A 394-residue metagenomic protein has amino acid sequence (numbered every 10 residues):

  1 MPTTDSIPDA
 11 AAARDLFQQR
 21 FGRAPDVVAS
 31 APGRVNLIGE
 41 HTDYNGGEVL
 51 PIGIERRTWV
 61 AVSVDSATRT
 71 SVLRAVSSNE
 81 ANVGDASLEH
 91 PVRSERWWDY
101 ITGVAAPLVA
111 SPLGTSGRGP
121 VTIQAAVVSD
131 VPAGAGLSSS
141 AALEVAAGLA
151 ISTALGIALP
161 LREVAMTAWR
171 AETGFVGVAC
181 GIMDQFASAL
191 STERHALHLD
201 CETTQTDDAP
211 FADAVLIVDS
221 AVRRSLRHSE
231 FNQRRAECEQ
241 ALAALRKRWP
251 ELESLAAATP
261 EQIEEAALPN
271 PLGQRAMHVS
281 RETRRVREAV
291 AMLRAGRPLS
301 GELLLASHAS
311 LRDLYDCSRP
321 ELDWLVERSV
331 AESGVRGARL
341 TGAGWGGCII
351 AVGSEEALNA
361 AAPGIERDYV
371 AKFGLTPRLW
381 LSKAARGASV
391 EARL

Functional and structural regions predicted by a protein language model:
M1-R34, I38, W59-S94, H198-G337 (+1 more regions): C-terminal nucleotide
M1-V28, R34-H41, E48, D85-D208 (+3 more regions): Gly/Ser-rich oxyanion-binding loop with an adjacent helix/lid that shapes the negatively charged ligand pocket
H41-Y44, I52-I54, T283: A short catalytic or substrate-binding loop motif that flags glycine-/basic-rich loops and adjacent residues that bind
G47-S66, S191: Structural signature of FAD isoalloxazine-binding scaffolds in flavoprotein oxidoreductases
I123-V127, L322, A338: A short glycine-rich, hydrophobically flanked beta-strand micro-motif that places a catalytic Asp/Glu for divalent metal
A141-A142, C348-V352: FabD-like malonyl-/acyl-CoA
W345: Glycine-rich phosphate-binding loop
